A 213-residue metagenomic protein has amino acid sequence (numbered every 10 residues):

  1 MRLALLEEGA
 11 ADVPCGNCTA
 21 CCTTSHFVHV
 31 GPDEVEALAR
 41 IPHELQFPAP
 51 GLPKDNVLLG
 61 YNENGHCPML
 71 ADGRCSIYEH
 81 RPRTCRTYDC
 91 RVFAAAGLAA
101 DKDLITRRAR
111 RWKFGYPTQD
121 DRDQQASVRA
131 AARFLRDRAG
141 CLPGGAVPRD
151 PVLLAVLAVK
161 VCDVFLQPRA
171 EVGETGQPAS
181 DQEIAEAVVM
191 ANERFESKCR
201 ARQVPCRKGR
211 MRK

Functional and structural regions predicted by a protein language model:
M1-K213: Short loop/turn segments that flank or connect secondary-structure elements
